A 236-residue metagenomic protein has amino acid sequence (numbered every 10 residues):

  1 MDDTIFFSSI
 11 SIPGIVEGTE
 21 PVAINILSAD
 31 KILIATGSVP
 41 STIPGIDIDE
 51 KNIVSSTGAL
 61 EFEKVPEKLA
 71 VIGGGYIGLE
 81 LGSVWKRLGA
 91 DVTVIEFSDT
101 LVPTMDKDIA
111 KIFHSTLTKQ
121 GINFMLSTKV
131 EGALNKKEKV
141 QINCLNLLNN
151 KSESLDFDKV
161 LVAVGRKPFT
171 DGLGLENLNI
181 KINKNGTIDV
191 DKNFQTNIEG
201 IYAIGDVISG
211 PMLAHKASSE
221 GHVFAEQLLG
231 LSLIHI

Functional and structural regions predicted by a protein language model:
M1-V22, I34, V39-I48: Intrinsically disordered, low-complexity segments enriched in serine/proline and basic residues
G14, A23, L88-K192: A Rossmann-like FAD-binding core segment of flavoenzymes
V22, I234-I236: Conserved small/polar residues in nucleotide/adenosyl-binding loops
L27, L33, V54, T93-I95 (+3 more regions): Hydrophobic/aromatic beta-strand patches that form the interior of the parallel beta-sheet core in alpha/beta enzyme
T36-A90, I95, F124, E176-N197: Glycine-rich dinucleotide-binding loop and its adjacent helix/turn
I43-G45, L81, N135, T170-L173 (+1 more regions): Short glycine-/acidic-enriched loop or helix-start segments at secondary-structure transitions that form or flank
D49-V65, S154-L228: FAD-site-proximal beta/loop scaffold in flavoenzymes
